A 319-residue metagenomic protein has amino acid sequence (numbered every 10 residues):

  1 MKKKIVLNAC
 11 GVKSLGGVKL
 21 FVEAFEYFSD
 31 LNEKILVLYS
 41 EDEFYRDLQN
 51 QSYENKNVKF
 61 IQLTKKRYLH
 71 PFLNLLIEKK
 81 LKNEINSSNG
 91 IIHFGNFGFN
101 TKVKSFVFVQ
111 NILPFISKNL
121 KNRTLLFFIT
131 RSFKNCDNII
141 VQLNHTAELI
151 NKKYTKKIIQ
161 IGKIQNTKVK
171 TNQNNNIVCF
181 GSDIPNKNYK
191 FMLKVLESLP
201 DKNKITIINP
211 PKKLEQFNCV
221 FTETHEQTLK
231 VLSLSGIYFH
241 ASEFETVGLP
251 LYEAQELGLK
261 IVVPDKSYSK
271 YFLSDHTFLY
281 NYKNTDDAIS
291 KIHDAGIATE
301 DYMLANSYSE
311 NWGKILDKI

Functional and structural regions predicted by a protein language model:
V6, K170-K187, L193-E197: Conserved donor-binding/catalytic core segment of Leloir-type glycosyltransferases
L15-E26, I184-S198: A conserved mid-protein helix/loop that constitutes part of the nucleotide-sugar donor-binding site
K79-K82, L120-I139: Membrane-proximal helix-turn-helix segments that form the acceptor-binding/catalytic region of lipid-linked
K134-K157: A short, active-site helix/loop in glycosyltransferases that binds the activated sugar's phosphate group
Q160-K170, K212: Short beta-strand->alpha-helix junction loop in the catalytic core of nucleotide-activated group-transfer enzymes
E243, Q255: Aromatic "clamp/platform" in nucleotide-sugar-dependent glycosyltransferases that forms part of the donor/acceptor
K260-V263: Short hydrophobic beta-strand element within catalytic cores of glycosyltransferases and related nucleotide-activated
K283, D287, H293-I319: A charged, aromatic-enriched C-terminal amphipathic alpha-helix characteristic of glycosyltransferases across folds
